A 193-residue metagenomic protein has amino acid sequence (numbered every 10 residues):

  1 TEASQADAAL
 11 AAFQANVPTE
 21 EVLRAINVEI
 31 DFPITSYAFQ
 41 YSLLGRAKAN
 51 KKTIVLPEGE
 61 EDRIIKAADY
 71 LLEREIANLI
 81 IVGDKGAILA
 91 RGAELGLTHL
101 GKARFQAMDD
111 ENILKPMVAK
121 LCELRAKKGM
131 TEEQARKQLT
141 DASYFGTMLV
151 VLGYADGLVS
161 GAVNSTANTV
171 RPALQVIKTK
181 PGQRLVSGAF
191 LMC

Functional and structural regions predicted by a protein language model:
T1-A6: Internal gly/pro-rich beta-alpha loop/helix module that stabilizes soluble enzyme cofactors or their anionic handles
F13, P18-C193: Anion-binding alpha/beta catalytic cores of soluble intermediary-metabolism enzymes, centered on
